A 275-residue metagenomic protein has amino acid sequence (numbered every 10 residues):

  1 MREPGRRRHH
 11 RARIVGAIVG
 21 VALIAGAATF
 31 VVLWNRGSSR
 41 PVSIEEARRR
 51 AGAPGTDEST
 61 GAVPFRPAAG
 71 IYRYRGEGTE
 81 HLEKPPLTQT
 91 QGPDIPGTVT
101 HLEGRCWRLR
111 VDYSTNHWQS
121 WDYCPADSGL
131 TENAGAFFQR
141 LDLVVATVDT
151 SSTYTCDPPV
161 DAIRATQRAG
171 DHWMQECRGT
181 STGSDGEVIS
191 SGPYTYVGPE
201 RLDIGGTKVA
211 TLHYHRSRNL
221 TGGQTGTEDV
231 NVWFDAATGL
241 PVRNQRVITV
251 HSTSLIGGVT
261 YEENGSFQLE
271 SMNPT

Functional and structural regions predicted by a protein language model:
M1-A12: Terminal targeting segments of Actinobacterial cell-envelope proteins
R8, I18-V21, S43, F65: Generic signature of intrinsically disordered, low-complexity, basic-rich segments and short cationic peptides
H10, V19, T211-H213: Bulky hydrophobic/aromatic packing residues
G16-F30: Hydrophobic membrane-insertion alpha-helices, especially the h-region of bacterial N-terminal signal peptides
F30-D127, G179-T275: Acidic, serine/threonine-rich low-complexity disordered tracts
G104-R168: An acidic-aromatic
A146-G205: Secreted/surface-exposed cysteine- and glycine-rich disulfide frameworks
